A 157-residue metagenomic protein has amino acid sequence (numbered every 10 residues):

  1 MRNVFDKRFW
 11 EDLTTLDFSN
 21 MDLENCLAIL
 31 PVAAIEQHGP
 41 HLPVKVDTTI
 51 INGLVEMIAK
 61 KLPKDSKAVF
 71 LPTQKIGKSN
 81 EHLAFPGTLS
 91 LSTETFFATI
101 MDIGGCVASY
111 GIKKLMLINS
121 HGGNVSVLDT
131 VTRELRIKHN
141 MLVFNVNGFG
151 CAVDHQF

Functional and structural regions predicted by a protein language model:
M1-G39: Active-site and ligand/interface coordination hotspots across diverse enzymes and nucleic-acid-associated assemblies
K7-E11, I76-F157: Active-site histidine-anchored catalytic micro-motif
D22-V32, S66-K78: Short coil-to-beta-strand
V32, L54, T73-Q74, V146-G148: Fold-independent oxyanion-binding glycine-rich loops and adjacent beta-strand/coil segments at enzyme active sites
K45-T48, R133-L135: Glycine-rich, phosphate-binding/catalytic loops in enzymes
D47-A59: Short catalytic helix/loop segments, enriched in acidic residues and glycine and frequently bearing histidine
K61-K64: Signal peptide-proximal N-terminal region of secreted/periplasmic/extracellular or secretory-lumen proteins
